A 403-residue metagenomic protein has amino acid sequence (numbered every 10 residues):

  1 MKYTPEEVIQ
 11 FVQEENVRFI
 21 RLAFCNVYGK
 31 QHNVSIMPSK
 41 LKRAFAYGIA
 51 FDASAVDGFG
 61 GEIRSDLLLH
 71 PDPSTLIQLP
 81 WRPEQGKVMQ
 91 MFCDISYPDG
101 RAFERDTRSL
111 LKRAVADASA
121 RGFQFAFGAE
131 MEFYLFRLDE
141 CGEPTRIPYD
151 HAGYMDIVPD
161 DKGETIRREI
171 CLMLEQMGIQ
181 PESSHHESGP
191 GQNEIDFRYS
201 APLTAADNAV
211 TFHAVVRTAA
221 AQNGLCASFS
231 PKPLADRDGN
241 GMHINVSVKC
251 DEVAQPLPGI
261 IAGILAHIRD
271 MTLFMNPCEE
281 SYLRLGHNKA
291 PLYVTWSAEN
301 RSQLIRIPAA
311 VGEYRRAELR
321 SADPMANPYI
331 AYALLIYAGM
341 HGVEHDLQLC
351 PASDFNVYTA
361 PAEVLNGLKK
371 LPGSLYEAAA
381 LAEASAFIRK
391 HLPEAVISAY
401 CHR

Functional and structural regions predicted by a protein language model:
M1-R403: Glycine-rich, acidic/polar active-site loops that bind/position phosphate-bearing ligands
